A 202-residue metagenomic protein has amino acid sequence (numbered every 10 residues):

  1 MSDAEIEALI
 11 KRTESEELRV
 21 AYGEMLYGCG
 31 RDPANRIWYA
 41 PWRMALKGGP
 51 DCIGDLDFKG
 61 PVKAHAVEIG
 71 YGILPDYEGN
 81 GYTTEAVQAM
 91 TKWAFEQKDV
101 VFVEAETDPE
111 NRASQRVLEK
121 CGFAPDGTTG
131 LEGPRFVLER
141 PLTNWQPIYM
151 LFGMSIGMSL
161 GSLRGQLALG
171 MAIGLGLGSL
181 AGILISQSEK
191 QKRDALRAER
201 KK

Functional and structural regions predicted by a protein language model:
M1-E68, I73-D76, W93, Q97 (+3 more regions): GNAT-family acyltransferases
Y71, G79-A94, Q115-K120: Conserved acetyl-CoA-binding loop-helix of GNAT-fold acetyltransferases
G81, G127, E139-F152, L163 (+3 more regions): Helix-termini ("caps") and immediately adjacent flexible loops/tails, especially at membrane-solvent interfaces
G81, N111, G157: Conserved G/P- and acidic residue-centered "switch" motifs that form tight phosphate/ATP-binding loops in soluble
A105-Q115: Conserved beta-strand-loop-alpha-helix junction that forms the acyl-donor binding cleft
G157-G165: Hydrophobic alpha-helical transmembrane segments
